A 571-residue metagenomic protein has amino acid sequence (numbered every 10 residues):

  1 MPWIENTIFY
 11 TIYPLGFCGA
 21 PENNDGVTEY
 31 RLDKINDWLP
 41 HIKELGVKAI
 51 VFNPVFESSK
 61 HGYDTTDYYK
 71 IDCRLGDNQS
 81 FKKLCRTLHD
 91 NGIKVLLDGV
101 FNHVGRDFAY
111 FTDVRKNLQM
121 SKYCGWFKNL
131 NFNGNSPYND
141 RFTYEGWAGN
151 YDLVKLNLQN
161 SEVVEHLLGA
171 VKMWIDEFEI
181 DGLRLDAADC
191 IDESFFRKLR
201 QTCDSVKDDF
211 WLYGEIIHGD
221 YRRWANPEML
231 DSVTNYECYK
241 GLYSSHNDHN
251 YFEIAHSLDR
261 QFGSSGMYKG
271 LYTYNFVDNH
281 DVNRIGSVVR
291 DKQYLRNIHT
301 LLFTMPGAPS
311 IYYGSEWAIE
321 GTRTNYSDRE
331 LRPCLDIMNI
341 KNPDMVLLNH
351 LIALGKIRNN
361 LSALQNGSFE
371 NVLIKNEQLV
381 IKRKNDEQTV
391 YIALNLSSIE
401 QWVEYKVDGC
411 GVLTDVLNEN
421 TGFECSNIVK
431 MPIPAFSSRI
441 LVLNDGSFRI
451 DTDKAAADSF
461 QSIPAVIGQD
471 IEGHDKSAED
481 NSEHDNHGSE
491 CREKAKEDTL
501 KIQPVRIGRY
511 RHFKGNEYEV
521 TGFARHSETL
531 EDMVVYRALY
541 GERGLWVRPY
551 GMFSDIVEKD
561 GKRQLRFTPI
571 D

Functional and structural regions predicted by a protein language model:
M1-I8, Y13-K48, V55-E177, L199-S205 (+1 more regions): Substrate-binding/active-site clefts of carbohydrate-active enzymes
M1-V51, E57, T87, I311 (+4 more regions): Carbohydrate-interacting/catalytic domains
I12, I42, F52, Y68 (+9 more regions): Conserved, mostly hydrophobic/aromatic
L15, V55, V100-N102, A188-C190 (+2 more regions): Active-site beta-loop-alpha junctions enriched in small/polar residues
G46-K48, N91-I93, E179-D181, K207-F210 (+3 more regions): Short, well-ordered coil/turn segments that N-cap beta-strands
D186-Y268, E320-A353, K384-E387, K406: Active-site-proximal helices and loops of the catalytic beta/alpha 8
P227, L271-D278, N283-K292, H299-P343: Aromatic/acidic polysaccharide-binding cleft in carbohydrate-active enzymes
D480, G488, E493, D498-D571: Mixed-charge, low-complexity intrinsically disordered regions
